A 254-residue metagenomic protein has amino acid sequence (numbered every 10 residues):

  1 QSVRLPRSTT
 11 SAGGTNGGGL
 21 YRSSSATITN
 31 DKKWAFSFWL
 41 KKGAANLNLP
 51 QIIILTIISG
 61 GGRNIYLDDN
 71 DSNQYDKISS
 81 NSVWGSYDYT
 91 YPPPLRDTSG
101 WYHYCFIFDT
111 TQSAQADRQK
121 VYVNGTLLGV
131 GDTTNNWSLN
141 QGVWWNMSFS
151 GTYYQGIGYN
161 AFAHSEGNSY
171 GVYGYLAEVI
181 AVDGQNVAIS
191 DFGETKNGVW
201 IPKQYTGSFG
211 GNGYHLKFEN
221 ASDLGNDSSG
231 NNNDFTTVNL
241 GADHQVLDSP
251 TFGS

Functional and structural regions predicted by a protein language model:
Q1, S8-S11, S113-Q115, K120 (+2 more regions): Extended recognition patches within non-cytosolic domains
Q1-K32, Y75-K77, S82-W84, Y153 (+1 more regions): Low-complexity, glycine/proline/serine-rich flexible segments
P6, I54-I57, N64-D69, K77-S82 (+7 more regions): Beta-strand-rich, repetitive solenoid scaffolds
G13-I78, S113-Q115, Q185-V187: Extracellular glycan-recognition modules
F36-F38, S99-T110, V121: Short tryptophan-centered beta-strand motifs in secreted/extracellular beta-sheet-rich domains of glycan-recognition
K77-H103: Short, aromatic/His-centered strand-loop micro-motif at the edge of beta-sheets
V83-W84, W144-L176: Extracellular glycan-interaction patches encoded by glycine-rich segments
V123-Y153, W200-P202: Short, solvent-exposed beta-strand-to-loop segments that form ligand-recognition rims of beta-rich domains
